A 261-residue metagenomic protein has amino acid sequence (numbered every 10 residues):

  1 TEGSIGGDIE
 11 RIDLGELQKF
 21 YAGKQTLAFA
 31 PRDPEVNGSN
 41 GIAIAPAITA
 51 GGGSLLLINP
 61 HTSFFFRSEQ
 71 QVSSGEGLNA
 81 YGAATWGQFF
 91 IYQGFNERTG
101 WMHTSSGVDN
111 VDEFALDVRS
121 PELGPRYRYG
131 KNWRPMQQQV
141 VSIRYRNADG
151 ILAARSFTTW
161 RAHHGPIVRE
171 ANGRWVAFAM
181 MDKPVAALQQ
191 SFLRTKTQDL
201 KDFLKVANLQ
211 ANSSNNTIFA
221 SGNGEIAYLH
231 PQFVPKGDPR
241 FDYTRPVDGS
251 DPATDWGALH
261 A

Functional and structural regions predicted by a protein language model:
T1-A261: Mature extracytoplasmic enzyme cores
